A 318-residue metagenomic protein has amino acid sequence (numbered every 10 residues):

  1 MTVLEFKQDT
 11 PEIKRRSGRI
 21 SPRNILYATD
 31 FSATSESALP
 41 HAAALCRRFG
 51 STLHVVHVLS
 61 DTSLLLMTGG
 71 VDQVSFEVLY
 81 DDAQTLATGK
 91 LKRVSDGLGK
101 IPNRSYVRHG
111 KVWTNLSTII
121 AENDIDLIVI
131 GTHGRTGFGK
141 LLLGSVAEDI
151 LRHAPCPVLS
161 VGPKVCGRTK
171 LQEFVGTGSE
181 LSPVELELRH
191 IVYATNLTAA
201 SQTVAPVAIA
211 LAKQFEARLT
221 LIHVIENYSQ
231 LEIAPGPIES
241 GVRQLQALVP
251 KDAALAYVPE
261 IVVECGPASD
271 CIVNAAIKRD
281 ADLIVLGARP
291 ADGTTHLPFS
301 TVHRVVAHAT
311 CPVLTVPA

Functional and structural regions predicted by a protein language model:
M1-S21, T34, H41, R93-I128 (+2 more regions): Structural beta-alpha unit
T2-S17, L151-L181, G236-P237: Extended, non-globular alpha-helical segments
F6, T10-V74, L181-P235, H308: Small/aliphatic-rich secondary-structure junction motif
H54-V56, R104-R108, L159, T220-I222 (+2 more regions): General small-molecule cofactor/ligand-binding pocket signal
G70-V74, E122, A147, V175-V184 (+3 more regions): Short, hinge-like loop/turn segments at secondary-structure boundaries
V74-G89, E232-S240: A short acidic, glycine-rich active-site loop that binds or catalyzes chemistry on phosphate/adenosine moieties
L127-H153, K164-R168, L283-H308, A318: Glycine-rich, Arg-bearing micro-motifs that act as flexible, cationic patches
